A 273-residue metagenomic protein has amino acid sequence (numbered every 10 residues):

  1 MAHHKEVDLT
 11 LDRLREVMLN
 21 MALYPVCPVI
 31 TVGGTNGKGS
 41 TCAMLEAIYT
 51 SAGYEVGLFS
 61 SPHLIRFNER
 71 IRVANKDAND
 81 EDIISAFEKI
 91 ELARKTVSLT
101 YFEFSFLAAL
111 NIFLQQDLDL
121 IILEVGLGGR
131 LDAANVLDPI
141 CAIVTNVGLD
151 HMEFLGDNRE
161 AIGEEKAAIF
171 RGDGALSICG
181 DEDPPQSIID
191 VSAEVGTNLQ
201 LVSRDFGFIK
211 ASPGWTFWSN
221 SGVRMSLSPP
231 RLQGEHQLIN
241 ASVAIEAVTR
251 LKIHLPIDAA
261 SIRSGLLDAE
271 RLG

Functional and structural regions predicted by a protein language model:
M1-H3: Generic N-terminal amphipathic, Lys/Arg-enriched alpha-helix
K5-V7, L11, R15-V26, S51-L137 (+2 more regions): ATP-dependent carboxylate-amine ligase catalytic core
V32, S40-G57: A conserved segment at the C-terminal end of the G1
L45, A109, I188: Aromatic/hydrophobic pocket-lining residues that form π-stacking "cages" and hydrophobic walls in ligand
V56, L232-I245, E270-G273: Short glycine/threonine-rich catalytic loop with a Thr-x-Gly-x-Asp
R94-L99, P229-E235: A short glycine/serine-rich beta->alpha loop
D117-E124, P139-S228, A241-S264: Acidic, Mg2+-coordinating active-site environments of NTP-dependent enzymes
